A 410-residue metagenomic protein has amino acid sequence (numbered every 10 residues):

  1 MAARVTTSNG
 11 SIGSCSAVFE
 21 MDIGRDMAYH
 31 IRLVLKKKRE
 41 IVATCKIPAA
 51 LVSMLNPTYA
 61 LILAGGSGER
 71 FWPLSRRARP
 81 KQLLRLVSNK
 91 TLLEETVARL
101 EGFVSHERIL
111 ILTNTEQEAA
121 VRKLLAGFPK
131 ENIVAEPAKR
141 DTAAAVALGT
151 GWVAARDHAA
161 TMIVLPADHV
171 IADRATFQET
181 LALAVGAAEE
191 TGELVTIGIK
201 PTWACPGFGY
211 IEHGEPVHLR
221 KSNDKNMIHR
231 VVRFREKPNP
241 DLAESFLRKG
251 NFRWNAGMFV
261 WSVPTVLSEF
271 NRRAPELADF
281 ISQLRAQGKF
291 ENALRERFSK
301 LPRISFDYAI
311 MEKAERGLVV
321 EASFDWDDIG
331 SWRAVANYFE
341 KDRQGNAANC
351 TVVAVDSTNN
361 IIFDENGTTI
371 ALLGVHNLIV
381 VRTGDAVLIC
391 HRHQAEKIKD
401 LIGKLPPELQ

Functional and structural regions predicted by a protein language model:
M1-F19, R25, R32: Low-acidity, Ser/Thr- and Arg-rich intrinsically disordered low-complexity segments
Y29, L35-K36, V42-I62, R70-P80 (+3 more regions): Conserved N-terminal catalytic core of the sugar/cofactor nucleotidyltransferase
L35-K37, T44-P57, W261-Q410: Left-handed beta-helix
N56-T58, H106-E107, P129-K130, D157-A160 (+8 more regions): Short coil/turn connectors at secondary-structure junctions
G65, N114-T115, P137, L165-A167 (+11 more regions): Fold-independent oxyanion-binding glycine-rich loops and adjacent beta-strand/coil segments at enzyme active sites
K139-A144, W203-C205, P240-L242, W326-D328: A short acidic, often aromatic-flanked loop/helix-cap motif at beta-alpha or helix-coil junctions that lines enzyme
R174-F298, L318, G367, R392: Conserved core of the sugar-phosphate nucleotidyltransferase
